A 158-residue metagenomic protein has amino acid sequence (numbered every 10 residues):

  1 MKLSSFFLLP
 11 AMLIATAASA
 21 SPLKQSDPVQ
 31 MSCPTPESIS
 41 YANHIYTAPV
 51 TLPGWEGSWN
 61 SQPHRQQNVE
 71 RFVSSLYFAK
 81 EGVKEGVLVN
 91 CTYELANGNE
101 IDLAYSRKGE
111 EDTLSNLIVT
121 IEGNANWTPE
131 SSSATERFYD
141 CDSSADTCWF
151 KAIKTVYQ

Functional and structural regions predicted by a protein language model:
K2-L9: Sec-dependent signal peptide recognition, specifically the positively charged N-region followed immediately by
A15-A17: N-terminal signal peptide c-region/cleavage motif recognized by signal peptidases
S21-Q158: Mitochondrial intermembrane space
